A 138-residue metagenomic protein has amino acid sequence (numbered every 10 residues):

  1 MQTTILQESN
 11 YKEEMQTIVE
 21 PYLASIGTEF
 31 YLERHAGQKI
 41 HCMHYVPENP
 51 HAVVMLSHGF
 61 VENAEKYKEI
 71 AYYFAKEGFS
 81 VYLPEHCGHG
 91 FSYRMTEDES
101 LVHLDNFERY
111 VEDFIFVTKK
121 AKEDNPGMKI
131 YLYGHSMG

Functional and structural regions predicted by a protein language model:
M1-E33, I40-V46: An N-terminal hydrophobic leader/cap segment in hydrolases
Q38, N63: Donor nucleotide-sugar binding loop of glycosyltransferases
H51, H58-E62: Active-site glycine-rich loops that stabilize anionic/oxyanionic intermediates across multiple enzyme folds
H51-V54, K129: Alpha/beta-hydrolase fold active-site loops
L56-G59, L83: Structural cue for short, hydrophobic secondary-structure segments
A64, A71-E97: Conserved alpha/beta-hydrolase
V102-E123: Alpha/beta-hydrolase active-site loop
N125-S136: Alpha/beta-hydrolase fold nucleophile elbow
